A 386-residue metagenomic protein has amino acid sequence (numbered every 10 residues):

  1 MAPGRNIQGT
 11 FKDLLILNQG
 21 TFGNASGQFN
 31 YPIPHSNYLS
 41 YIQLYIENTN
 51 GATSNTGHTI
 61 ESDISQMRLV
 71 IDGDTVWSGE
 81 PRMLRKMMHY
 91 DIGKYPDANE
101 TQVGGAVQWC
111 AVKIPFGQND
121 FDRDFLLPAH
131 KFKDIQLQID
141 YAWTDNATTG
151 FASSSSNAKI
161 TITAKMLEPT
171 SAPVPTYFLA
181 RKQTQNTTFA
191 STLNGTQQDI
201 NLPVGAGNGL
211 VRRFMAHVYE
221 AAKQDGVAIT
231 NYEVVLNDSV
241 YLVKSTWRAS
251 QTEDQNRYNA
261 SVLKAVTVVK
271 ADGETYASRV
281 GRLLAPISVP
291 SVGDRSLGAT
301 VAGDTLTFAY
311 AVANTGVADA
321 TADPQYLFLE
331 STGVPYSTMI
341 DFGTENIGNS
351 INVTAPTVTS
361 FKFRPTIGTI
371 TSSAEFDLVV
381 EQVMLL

Functional and structural regions predicted by a protein language model:
M1-L386: Beta-strand-centric surfaces of beta-sandwich/beta-rich domains
